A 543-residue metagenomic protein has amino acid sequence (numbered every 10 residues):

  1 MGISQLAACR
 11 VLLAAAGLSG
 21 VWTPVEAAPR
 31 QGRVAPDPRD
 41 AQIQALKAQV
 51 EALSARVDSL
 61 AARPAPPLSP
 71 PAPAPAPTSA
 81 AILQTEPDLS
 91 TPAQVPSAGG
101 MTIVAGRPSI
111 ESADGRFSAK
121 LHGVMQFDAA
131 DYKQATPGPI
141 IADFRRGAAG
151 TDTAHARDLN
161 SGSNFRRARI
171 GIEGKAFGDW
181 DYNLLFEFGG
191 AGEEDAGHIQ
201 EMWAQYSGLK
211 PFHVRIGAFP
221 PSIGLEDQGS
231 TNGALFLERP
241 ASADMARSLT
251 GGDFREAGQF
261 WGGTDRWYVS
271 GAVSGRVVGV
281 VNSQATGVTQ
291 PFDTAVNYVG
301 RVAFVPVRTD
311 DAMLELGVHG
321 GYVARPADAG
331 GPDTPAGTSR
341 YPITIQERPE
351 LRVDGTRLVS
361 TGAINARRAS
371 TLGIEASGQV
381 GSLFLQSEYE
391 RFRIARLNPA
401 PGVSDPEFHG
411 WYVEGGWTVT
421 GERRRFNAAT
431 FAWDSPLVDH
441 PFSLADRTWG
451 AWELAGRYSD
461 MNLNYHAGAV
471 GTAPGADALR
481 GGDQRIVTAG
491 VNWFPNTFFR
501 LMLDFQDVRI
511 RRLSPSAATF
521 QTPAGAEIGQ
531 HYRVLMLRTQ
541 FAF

Functional and structural regions predicted by a protein language model:
R10-G20: Bacterial N-terminal signal peptides
W22-Q126, Y132-A148, D265, V419 (+4 more regions): N-terminal periplasmic/intermembrane-space "pro-region" immediately following the signal or transit peptide
A72-M101, A129-A168, E173-V214, D227-G229 (+6 more regions): Surface-exposed loop and membrane-interface regions of Gram-negative outer-membrane beta-barrel proteins
A105, K120-V124, N164-R167, L185 (+8 more regions): Transmembrane beta-barrel architecture of outer-membrane proteins
P108-I110, G123, F165, I170-G174 (+9 more regions): Residues on the lipid-exposed face of transmembrane beta-strands in outer-membrane beta-barrel proteins
G115-F117, G178-D179, K210-P211, F254 (+6 more regions): Short coil turns and loop connectors of transmembrane beta-barrels in diderm outer membranes and organellar homologs
I141-D158, A191-D195, L209-A303, V307-D310 (+3 more regions): Surface-exposed coil loops of outer-membrane beta-barrel proteins
A156, Y206, L314, G320 (+1 more regions): Outer-membrane beta-barrel pore domains
